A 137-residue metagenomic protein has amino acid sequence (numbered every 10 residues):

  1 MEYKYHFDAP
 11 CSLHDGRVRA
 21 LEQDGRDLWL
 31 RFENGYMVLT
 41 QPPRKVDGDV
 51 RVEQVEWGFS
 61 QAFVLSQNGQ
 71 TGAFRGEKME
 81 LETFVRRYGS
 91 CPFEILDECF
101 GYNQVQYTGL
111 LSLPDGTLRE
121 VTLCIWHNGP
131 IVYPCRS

Functional and structural regions predicted by a protein language model:
M1-S137: Surface-exposed, interaction-prone regions used to assemble/regulate multi-protein complexes
